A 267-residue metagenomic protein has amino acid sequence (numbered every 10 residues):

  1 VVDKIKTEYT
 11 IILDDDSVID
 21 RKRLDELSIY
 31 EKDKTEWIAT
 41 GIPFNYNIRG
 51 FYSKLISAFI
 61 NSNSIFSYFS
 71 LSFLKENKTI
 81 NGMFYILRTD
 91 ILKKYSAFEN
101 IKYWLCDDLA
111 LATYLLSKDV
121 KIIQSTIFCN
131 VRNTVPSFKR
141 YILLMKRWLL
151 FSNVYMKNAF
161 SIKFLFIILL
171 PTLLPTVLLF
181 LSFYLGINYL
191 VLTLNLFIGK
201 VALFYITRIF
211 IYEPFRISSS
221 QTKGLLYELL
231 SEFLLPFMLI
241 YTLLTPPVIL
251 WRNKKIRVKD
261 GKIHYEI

Functional and structural regions predicted by a protein language model:
V1, Y68, K75-Y85: Glycine/small-residue-rich pyrophosphate-binding loop that anchors the diphosphate of NDP-sugar donors
V1-D3, A112: Short, conserved alpha-helix that lines the donor NDP-sugar binding/gating region of sugar-transfer enzymes
K6-T7, N81-Y95: Conserved nucleotide-sugar donor-binding and metal-coordinating catalytic region shared by glycosyltransferases
T10: Short aromatic/hydrophobic "clamp" motif used to bind/position activated sugar donors
L13-D15: Active-site acidic Asp-centered loop
S17-I29: Acidic donor-binding/catalytic loop of UDP-sugar-dependent glycosyltransferases, especially processive GT2
E31-K34, I38-S64, D90-K93, F98-F160: Catalytic donor/gating beta->alpha subdomain of glycosyltransferases that bind UDP-sugars
I167-V248: Membrane-embedded multi-pass helical conduit in multi-pass membrane proteins, especially envelope-biosynthetic
